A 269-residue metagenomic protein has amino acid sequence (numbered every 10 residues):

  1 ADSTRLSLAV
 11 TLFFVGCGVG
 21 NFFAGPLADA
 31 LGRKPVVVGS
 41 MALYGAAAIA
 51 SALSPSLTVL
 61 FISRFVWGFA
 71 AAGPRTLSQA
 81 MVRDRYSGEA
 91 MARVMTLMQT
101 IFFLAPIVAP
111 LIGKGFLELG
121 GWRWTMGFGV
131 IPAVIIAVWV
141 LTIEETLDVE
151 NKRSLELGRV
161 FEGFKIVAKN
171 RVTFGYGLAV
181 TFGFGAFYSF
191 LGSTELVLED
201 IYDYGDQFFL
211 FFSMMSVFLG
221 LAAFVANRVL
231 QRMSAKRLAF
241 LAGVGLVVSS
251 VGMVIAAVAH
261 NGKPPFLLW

Functional and structural regions predicted by a protein language model:
A1-G18: Extracellular/periplasmic helix-loop-helix junction of adjacent transmembrane segments in MFS-like secondary
F14-F22, P106-I107, S216-F224: Residue-level signature of mid-helix packing/kink "hotspots" within the transmembrane helices of 12-pass Major
G18-T58: Conserved MFS/SLC helix-loop-helix module at the cytosolic interface between two early adjacent transmembrane helices
N21-L31, A222-K236: Helix-to-loop junctions at the C-terminal end of transmembrane segments in multipass secondary transporters
P35-I49, V130, L238-M253: Structural signature of the two symmetry-related core transmembrane helices
V59, G88-E89, T96-L141: Helix-loop-helix hairpin linking two adjacent transmembrane segments in secondary transporters
S63-F102: Cytoplasmic helix-loop-helix junction between adjacent transmembrane helices in 12-TM secondary transporters
T146-Y176: Juxtamembrane intracellular "pre-TM" segments in multi-pass secondary transporters
